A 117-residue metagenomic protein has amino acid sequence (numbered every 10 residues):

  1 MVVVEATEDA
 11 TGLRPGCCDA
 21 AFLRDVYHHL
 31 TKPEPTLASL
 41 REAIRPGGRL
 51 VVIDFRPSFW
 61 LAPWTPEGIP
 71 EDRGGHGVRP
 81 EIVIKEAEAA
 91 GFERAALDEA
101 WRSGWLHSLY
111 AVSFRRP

Functional and structural regions predicted by a protein language model:
M1-A10: Conserved SAM-binding strand-loop segment of SAM-dependent methyltransferases
T11-A21: A short acidic, Gly/Pro-enriched loop at the edge of an enzyme's catalytic core that lines a small-molecule cofactor
D19-R24, T36: A short beta-strand submotif of the Rossmann-like class I SAM-dependent methyltransferase core that lines
V26-H29: A short His-aromatic
T31-P35, W60: Short N-terminal helix/helix-N-cap motif within the alpha/beta-hydrolase-1
E34-R49: A short glycine-rich, Lys/Arg-flanked "PGG" loop and its adjoining helix->strand segment in the class I
R49-I84: Conserved class I S-adenosyl-L-methionine
A96-P117: Core SAM-dependent methyltransferase catalytic element
